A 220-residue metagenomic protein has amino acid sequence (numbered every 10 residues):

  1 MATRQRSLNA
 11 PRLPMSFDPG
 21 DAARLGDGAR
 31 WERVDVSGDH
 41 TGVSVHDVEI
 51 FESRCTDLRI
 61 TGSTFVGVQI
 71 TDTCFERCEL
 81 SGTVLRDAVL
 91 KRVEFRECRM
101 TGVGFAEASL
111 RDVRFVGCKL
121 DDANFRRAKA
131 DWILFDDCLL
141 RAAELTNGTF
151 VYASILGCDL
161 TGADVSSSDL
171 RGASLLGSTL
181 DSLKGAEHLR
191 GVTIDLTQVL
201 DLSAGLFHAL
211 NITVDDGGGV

Functional and structural regions predicted by a protein language model:
A2-V220: Tandem repeat scaffolds
